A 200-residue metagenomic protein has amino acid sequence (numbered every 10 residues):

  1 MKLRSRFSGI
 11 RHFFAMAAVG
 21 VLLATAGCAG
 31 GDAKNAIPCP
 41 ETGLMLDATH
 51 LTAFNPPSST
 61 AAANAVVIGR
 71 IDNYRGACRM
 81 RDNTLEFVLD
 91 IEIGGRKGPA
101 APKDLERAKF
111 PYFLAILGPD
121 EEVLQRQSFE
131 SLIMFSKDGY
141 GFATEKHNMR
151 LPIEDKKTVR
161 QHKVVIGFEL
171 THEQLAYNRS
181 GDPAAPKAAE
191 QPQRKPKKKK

Functional and structural regions predicted by a protein language model:
K2-A17: Bacterial N-terminal signal peptides that target proteins for export
A24-G27: C-terminal motif of bacterial Sec signal peptides marking the signal peptidase cleavage site
A29-A33: Bacterial signal peptide processing site
N35-S59: Post-signal peptide N-terminal segment of mature Sec-exported envelope proteins
A36, V123-E190, K198: Helix-rich interaction surfaces within compact, conserved domain-sized segments that mediate assembly or partner
T60-V67, R75-V88, P99-E106, D155-K157: Short, solvent-exposed beta-strand/turn "edge" segments of beta-rich domains on protein surfaces
N73-M80, I91-P99, Y112-D120, I133-F135 (+2 more regions): Beta-strand elements of well-folded, non-transmembrane domains
R107-F113, Q161-K163: Exposed beta-strand and adjacent loop surfaces of beta-rich binding modules that mediate intermolecular recognition
